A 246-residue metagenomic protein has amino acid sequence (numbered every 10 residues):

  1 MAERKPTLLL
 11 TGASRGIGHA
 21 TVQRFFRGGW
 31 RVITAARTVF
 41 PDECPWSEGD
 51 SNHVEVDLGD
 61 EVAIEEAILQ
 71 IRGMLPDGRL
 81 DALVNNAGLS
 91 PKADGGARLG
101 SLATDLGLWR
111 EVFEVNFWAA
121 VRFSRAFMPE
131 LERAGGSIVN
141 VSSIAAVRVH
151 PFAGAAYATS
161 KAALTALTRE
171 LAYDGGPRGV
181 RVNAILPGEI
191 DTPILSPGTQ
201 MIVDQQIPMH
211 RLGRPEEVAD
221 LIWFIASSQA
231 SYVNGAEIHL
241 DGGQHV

Functional and structural regions predicted by a protein language model:
S14-R15: Conserved glycine-rich cofactor-binding loop
D94-R110, V203: Substrate-binding pocket helix/loop in short-chain dehydrogenase/reductase
S124, S160, T168: Active-site helix of classical SDR
P129, Y173-D174, S231: Alpha-helical segment proximal to the catalytic Tyr-Lys
S143: Residue(s) in the substrate-gating loop at a strand-loop-helix junction that position the organic substrate next
R148, M201, W223, N234-V246: Short C-terminal tail/terminal secondary-structure segment of NAD(P)H-dependent dehydrogenase/reductase domains
G176, R181, V233-G235: Short, small/polar-rich loop/turn modules that mediate ligand/substrate recognition or access, typified
